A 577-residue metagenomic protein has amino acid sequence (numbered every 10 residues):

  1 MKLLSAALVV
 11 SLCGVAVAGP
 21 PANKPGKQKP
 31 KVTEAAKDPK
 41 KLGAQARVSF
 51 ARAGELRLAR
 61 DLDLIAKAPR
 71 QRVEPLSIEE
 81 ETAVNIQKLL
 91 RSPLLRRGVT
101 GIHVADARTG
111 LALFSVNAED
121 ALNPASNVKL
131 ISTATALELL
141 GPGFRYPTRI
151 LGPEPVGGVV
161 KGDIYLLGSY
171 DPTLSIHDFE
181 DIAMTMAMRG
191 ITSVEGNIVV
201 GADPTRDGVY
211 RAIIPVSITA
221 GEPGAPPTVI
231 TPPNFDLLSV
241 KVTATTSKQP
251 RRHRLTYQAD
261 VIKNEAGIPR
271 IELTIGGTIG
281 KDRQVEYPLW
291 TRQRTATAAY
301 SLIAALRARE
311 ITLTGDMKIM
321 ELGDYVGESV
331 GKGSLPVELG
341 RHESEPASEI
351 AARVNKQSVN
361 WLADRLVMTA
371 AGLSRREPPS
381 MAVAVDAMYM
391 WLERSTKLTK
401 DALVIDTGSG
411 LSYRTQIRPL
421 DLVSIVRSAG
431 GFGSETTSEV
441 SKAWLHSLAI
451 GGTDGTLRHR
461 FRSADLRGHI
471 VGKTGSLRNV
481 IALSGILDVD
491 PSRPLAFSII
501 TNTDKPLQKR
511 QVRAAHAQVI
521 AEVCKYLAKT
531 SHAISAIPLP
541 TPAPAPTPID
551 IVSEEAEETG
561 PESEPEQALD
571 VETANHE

Functional and structural regions predicted by a protein language model:
M1-G19: Sec-dependent N-terminal signal peptides
G19-P93, E138-K400, P491, Q511-A515 (+1 more regions): Conserved serine DD-peptidase/penicillin-binding transpeptidase domain and beta-lactam-recognizing active-site
E74, I78, L95-R97, A112-P124: Terminal hydrophobic membrane-targeting helix
S92-V116, K318: A short, well-structured edge-of-sheet supersecondary motif
V99, L113-S115, V367-E572, H576-E577: Small-residue-rich helix-loop
S115-T135, L140: Short active-site loop at a secondary-structure junction that contains or immediately precedes the catalytic residue(s)
